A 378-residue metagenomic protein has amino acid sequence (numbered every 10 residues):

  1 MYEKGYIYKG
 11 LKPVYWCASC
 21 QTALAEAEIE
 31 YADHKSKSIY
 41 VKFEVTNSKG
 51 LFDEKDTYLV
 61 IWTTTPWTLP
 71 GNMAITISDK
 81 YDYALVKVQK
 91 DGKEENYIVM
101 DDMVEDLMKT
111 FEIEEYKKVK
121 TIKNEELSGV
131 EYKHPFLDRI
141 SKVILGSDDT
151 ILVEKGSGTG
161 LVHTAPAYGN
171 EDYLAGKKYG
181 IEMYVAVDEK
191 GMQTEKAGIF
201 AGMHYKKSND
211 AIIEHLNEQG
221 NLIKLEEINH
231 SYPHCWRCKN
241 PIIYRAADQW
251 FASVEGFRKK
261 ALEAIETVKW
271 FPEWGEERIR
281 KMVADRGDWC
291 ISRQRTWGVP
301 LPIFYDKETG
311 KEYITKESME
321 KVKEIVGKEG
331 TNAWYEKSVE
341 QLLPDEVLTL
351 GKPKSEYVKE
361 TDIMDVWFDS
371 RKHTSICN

Functional and structural regions predicted by a protein language model:
M1-P70, K90, G129-E131, R139-S141 (+5 more regions): Residue patterns forming the tRNA-binding/recognition surfaces of aminoacyl-tRNA synthetases and related DALR
S19, I122, I151-V153, Y184 (+4 more regions): Exposed boundary/loop context
N47-K55, V88-N96, I113, G146-S157 (+2 more regions): Intrinsically disordered, low-complexity coil segments
A74, Y81-L161, N170-L174: Protease-associated
K93, V99, N170, A186 (+3 more regions): Intrinsically disordered, low-complexity regulatory regions of eukaryotic regulatory proteins
K120-T121, N217-R237, L342-M364: Short acidic, Pro/Gly- and aromatic-enriched capping/linker segments at domain boundaries
F136-G146, T361-N378: Active-site-adjacent "gating/activation" loops or surface patches in catalytic cores
G256, Y357-V358, H373: C-terminal substrate-recognition/cap domain of FAD-linked oxidoreductases
